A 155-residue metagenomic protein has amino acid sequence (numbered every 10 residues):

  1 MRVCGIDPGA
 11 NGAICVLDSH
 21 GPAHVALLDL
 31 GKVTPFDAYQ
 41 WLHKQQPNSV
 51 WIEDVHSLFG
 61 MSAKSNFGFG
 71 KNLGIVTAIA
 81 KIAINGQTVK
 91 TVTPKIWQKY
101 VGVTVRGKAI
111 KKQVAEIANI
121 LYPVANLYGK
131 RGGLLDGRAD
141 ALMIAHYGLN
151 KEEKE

Functional and structural regions predicted by a protein language model:
M1-E155: Phosphate- and other anionic-substrate recognition elements at nucleic-acid/protein interfaces
